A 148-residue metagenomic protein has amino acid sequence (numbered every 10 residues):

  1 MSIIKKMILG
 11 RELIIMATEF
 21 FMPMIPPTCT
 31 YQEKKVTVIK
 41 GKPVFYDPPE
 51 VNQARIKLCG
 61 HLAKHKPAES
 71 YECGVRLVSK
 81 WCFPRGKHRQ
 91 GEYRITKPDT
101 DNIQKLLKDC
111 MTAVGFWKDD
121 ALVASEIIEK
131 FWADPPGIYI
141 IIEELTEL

Functional and structural regions predicted by a protein language model:
S2-L148: Acidic, proline/glycine-enriched N-terminal capping motif
